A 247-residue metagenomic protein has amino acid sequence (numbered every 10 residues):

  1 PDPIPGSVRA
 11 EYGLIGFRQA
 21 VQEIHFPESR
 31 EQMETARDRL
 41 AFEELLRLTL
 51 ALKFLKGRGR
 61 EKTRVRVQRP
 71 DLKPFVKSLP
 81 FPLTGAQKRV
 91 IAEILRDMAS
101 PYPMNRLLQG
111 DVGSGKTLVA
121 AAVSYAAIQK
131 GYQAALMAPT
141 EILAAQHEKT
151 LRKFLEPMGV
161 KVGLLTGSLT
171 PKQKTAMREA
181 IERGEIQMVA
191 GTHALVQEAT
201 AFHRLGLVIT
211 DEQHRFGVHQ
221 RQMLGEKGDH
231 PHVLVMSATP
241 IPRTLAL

Functional and structural regions predicted by a protein language model:
P1-L79: Upstream accessory/linker segments immediately N-terminal to the RecA-like ATPase cores of bacterial MutS and a subset
K62-Q109: Conserved pre-motif I regulatory segment
N105, V119-K149, E156-K161: Conserved SF1/SF2 helicase motif Ia
N105-D111, A135, L234: Short hydrophobic/aromatic beta-strand immediately N-terminal to the Walker A/P-loop
G115: Conserved glycine(s) of the Walker
S168-V189, V196-L205: Conserved motor-coupling elements within RecA-like helicase/translocase cores
T192-H193, D211-E212: Walker B catalytic acidic pair
F202-L207, Q213-L247: Post-DEXD/H (motif II) to motif III coupling segment of the RecA-like Helicase ATP-binding lobe
